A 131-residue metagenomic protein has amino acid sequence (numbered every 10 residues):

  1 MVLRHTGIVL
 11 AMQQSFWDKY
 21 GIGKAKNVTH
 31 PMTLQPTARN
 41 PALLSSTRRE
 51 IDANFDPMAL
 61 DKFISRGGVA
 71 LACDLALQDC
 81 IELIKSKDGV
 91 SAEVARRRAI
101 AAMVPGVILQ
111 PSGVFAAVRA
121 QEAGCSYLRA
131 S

Functional and structural regions predicted by a protein language model:
M1-S131: Secreted/extracellular ectodomain signature
